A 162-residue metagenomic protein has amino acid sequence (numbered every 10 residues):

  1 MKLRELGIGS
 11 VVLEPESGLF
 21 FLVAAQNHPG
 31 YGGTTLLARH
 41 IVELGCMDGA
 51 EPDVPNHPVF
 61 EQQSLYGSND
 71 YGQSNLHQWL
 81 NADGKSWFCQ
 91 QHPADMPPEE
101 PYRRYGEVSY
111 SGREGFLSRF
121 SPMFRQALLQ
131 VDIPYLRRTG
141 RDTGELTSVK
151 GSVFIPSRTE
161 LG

Functional and structural regions predicted by a protein language model:
M1-G162: Collagenous Gly-X-Y triple-helix signature in extracellular proteins
